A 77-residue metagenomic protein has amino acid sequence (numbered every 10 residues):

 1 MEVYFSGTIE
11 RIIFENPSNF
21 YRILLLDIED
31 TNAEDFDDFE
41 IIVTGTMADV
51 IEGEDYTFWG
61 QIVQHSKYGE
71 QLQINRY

Functional and structural regions predicted by a protein language model:
M1-P17, G60: Structural detector for short beta-strands of small beta-barrel domains
M1-S6, F20, D37-T44, E54: Intrinsically disordered, low-complexity N-terminal extensions of nucleic-acid-metabolism proteins
E10, D27-E29, V63: Solvent-exposed residues in well-ordered beta-strands and their adjoining turns, especially edge/terminal strands
F14-I28: Short aromatic-glycine-enriched beta-strand elements
I23, A48, W59, N75: Noncatalytic, beta-rich nucleic-acid-contacting surfaces in large DNA/RNA-processing enzymes
L25-I51: Beta-strand/loop nucleic-acid-binding surfaces
E52-Y68: Flexible glycine-rich surface loops and low-complexity tracts that mediate binding to linear polymers
K67-Y77: N-terminal cationic and glycine-rich segments that engage phosphates or anionic surfaces
